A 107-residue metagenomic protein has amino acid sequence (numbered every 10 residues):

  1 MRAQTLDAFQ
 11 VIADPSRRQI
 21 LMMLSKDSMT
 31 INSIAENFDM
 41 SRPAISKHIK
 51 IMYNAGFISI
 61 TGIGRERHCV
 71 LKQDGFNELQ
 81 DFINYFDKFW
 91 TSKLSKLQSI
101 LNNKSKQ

Functional and structural regions predicted by a protein language model:
M1-Q4, V11, M22-N37, R42 (+3 more regions): C-terminal regulatory/oligomerization modules of transcriptional regulators
F9-Q10, H68: Short basic coil micro-motifs at the edges of alpha-helical modules that engage polyanionic partners
D14-P15: Helix N-cap at the start of a conserved alpha-helix in ABC-type nucleotide-binding domains
R18-I20: Pre-recognition alpha-helix immediately N-terminal to the DNA-recognition helix within helix-turn-helix or winged-helix
G62-H68: Short, Lys/Arg-rich nucleic-acid/phosphate-binding segment
